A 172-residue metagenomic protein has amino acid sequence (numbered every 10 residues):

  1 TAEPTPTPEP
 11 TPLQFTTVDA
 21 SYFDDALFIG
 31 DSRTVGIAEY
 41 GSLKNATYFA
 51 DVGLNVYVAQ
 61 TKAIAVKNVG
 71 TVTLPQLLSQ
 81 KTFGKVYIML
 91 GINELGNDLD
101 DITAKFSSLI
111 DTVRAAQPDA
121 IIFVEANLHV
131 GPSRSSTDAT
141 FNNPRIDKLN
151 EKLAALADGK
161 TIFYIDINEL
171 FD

Functional and structural regions predicted by a protein language model:
T1-D24: N-terminal, intrinsically disordered, polar/charged segments of Gram-positive cell-envelope systems that serve as
T16-S108: Conserved SGNH/GDSL esterase-like catalytic core that processes O-acyl groups on lipids and polysaccharides
L78, V113-R114, A154-A157: N-terminal cationic-hydrophobic initiation segments that often serve targeting/anchoring roles
M89, E125-A126: Alpha/beta-hydrolase-fold catalytic nucleophile elbow
L95-L99, G131-A139, D172: Extracytoplasmic/secreted cell-surface and envelope-processing proteins
F106-D111, N150: Generic structural signal for well-ordered alpha-helices, preferentially at hydrophobic/aromatic core positions
Q117-I121: A short helix->loop->beta-strand "cap" motif at the edges of active sites that frequently abuts
G131-I167: Substrate-gating cap/lid alpha-helix
